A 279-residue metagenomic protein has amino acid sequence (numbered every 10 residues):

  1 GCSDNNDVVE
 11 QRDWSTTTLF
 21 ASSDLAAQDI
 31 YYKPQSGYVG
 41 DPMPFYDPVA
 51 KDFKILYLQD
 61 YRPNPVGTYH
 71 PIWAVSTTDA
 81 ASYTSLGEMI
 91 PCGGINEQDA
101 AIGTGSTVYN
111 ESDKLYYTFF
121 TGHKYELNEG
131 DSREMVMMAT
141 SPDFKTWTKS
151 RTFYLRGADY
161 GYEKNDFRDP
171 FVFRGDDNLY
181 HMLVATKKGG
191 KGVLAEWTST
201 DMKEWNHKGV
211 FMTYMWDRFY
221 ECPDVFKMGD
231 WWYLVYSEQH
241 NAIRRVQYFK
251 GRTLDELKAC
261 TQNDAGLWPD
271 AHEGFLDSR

Functional and structural regions predicted by a protein language model:
C2-R279: Carbohydrate-active catalytic/glycan-binding domains of CAZyme proteins, especially the secreted or lumenal ectodomains
